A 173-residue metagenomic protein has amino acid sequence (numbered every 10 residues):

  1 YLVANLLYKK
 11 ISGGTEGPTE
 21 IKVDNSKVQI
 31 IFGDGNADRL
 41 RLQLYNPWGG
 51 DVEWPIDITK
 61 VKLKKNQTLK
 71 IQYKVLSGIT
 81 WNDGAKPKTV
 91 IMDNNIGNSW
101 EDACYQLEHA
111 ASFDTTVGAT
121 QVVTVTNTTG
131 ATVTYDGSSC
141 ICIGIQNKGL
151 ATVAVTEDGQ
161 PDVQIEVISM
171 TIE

Functional and structural regions predicted by a protein language model:
Y1-K10, N25-T132, G137, Q146-V163: Extracellular ligand-binding interfaces
L6, I168-M170: Extracellular beta-strand elements of beta-rich domains used for carbohydrate recognition/degradation or cell-matrix
T15-E16: Ser/Thr/Gly/Pro-rich low-complexity, disordered linker/stalk segments of secreted and cell-surface proteins
I21: Extracellular glycan-recognition surfaces and repeat-rich motifs
I143: Extracellular/periplasmic metallocenter environments
